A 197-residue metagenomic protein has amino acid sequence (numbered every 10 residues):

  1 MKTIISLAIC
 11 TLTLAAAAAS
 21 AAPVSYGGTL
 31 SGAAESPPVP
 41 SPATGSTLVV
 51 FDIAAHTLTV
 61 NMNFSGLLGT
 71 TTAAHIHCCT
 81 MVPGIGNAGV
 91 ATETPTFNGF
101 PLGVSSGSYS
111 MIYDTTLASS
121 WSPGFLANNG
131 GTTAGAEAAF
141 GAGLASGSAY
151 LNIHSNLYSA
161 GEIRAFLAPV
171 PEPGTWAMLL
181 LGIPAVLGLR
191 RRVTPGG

Functional and structural regions predicted by a protein language model:
M1-A8: Bacterial N-terminal signal peptides that target proteins for export
K2, R190-R192: Basic side chains
I9-C10, L14: Hydrophobic helical h-region of N-terminal Sec-dependent signal peptides in bacterial secretory/periplasmic proteins
A16-A18: N-terminal signal peptide c-region/cleavage motif recognized by signal peptidases
A22-P169: N-terminal leader/targeting pre-sequences
E172-R190: A short, hydrophobic C-terminal helix/tail in secreted or cell-surface proteins
V193-G197: Short, charged juxtamembrane terminal tails flanking transmembrane helices
